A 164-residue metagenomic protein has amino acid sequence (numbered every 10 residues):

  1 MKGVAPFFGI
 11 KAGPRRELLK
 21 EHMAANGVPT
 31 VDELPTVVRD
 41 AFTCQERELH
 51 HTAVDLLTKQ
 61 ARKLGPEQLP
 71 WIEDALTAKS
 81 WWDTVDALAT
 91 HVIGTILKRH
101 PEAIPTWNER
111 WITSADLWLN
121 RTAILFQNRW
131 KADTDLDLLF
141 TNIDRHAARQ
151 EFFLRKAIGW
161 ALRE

Functional and structural regions predicted by a protein language model:
M1-E164: Surface-facing alpha-helical segments and adjacent helix-coil boundary elements at the starts of domains
